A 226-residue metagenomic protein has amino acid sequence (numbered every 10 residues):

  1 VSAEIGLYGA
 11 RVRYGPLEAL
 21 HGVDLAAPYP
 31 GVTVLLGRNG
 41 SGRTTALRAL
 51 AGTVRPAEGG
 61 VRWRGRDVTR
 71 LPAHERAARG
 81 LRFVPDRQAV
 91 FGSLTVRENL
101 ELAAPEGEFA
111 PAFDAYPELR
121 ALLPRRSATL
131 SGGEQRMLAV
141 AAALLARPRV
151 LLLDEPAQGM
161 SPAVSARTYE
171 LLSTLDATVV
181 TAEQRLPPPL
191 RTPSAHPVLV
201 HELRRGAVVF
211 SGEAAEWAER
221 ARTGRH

Functional and structural regions predicted by a protein language model:
I5, L20-G22: Conserved structural motif at the start of ABC-family nucleotide-binding domains
L36-R38: The feature captures the beta-strand-to-loop junction immediately N-terminal to the Walker
A51: Helix-to-loop junction immediately C-terminal to a conserved catalytic motif
R55, D67-R87, P124, W217-A221: ABC ATPase NBD coupling module
G59-D67, R79, G107-D114: Conserved ABC transporter NBD signature motif
A143-L144: ABC ATPase C-loop
E155-P156: Walker B catalytic motif
E202, G206-H226: Conserved beta-strand-loop-alpha-helix hinge in the C-terminal portion of ABC ATPase nucleotide-binding domains
